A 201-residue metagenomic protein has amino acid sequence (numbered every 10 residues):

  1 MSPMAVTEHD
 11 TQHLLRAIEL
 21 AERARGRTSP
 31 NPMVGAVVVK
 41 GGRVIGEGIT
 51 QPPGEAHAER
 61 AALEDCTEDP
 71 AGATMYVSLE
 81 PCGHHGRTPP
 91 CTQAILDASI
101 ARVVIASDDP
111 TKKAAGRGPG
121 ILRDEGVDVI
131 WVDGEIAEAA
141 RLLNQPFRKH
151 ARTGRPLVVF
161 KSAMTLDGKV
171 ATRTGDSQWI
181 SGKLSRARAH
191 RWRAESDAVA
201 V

Functional and structural regions predicted by a protein language model:
M1-R25, V44, R87-V201: Zinc-dependent deaminase
P30-M33, L157-V158: Short, small/polar residue-rich loop motifs at catalytic or cofactor-binding pockets
M33-G42, S162-A163: Short beta-strand scaffold segments in enzyme catalytic cores
V39-K40, E64, R173: Short beta-strand-to-turn element immediately C-terminal to the catalytic PLP-Schiff-base lysine in fold type I
Q51, S78, A106-S107: Conserved residues at the C-terminal ends of beta-strands
Q51-E64, I180-R188: A short, polar/charged loop-to-alpha-helix boundary motif
A56-H57, M75-A94, K113: Local cysteine-cluster metal-coordination motifs and their immediate loop/turn environment, predominantly Fe-S cluster
A71-L79, R102-V103: A short, small-residue-rich loop immediately preceding and capping a beta-strand
